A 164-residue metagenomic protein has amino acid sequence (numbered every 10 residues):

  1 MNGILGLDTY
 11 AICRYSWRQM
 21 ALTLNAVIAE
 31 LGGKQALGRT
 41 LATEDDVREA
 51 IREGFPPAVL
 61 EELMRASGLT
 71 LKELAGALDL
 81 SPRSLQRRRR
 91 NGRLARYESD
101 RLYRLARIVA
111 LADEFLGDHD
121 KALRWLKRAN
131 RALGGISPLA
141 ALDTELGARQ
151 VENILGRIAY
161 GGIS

Functional and structural regions predicted by a protein language model:
N2-S164: Non-transmembrane "mature" sequence context
